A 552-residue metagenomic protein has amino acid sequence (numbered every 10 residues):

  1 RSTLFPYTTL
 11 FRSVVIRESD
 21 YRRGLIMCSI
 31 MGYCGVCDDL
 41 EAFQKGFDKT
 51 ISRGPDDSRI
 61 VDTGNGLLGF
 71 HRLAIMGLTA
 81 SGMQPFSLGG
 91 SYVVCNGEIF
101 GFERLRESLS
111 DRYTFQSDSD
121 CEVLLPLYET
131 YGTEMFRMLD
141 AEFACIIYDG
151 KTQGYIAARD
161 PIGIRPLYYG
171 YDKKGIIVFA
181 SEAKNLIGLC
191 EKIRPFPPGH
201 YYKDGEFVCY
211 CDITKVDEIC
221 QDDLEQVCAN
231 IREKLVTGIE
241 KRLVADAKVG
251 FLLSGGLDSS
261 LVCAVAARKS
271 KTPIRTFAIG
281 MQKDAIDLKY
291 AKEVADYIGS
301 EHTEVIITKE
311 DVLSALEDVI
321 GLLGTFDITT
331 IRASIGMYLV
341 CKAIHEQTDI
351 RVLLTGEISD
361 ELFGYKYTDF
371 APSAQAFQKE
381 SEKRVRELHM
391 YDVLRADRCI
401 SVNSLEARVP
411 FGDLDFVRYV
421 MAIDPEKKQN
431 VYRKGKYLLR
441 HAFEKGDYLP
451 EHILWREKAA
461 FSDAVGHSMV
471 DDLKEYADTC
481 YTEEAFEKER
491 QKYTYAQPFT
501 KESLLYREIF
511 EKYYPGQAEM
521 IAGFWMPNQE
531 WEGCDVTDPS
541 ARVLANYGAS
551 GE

Functional and structural regions predicted by a protein language model:
S2, D39, S117-D120, L139 (+11 more regions): Hydrophobic (often cysteine-bearing) scaffold residues that line and stabilize catalytic clefts of nucleotide/cofactor
S2-T3, Y92, V178, R194 (+2 more regions): A residue-level structural signature of the nucleotidyltransferase/glycosyltransferase Rossmann-like core
T3-L10: Short, small-residue-biased leader/transition segments that mark boundaries at the very start of proteins
D20-Y21: Intrinsic-disorder-associated, low-complexity terminal segments enriched in Asp/Asn/His/Tyr and depleted of Lys/Arg
G24-F326, Q347, R351: Cysteine-centered catalytic environments shared across enzyme families
E182-K184, E225-Q226, K234, G238-V249 (+1 more regions): Peripheral terminal appendages
K283-C341, Q347, G364-Q378, R398 (+2 more regions): ATP-dependent adenylate-handling ligase core
I350-K379, E387-F499: Mid-to-C-terminal catalytic subdomains of enzymes that bind/position adenosyl phosphate moieties or nucleic-acid
